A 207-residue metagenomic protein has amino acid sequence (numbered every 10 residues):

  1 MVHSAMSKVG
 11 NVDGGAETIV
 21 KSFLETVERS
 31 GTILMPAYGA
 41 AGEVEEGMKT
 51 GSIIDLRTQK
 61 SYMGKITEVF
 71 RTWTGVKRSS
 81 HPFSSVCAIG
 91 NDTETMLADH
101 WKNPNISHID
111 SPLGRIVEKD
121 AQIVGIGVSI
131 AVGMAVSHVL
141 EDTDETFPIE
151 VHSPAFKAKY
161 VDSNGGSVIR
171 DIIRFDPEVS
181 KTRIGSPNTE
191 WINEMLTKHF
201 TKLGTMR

Functional and structural regions predicted by a protein language model:
M1-M48: N-terminal active-site beta-alpha-beta segment that forms phosphate/nucleotide-binding and substrate-recognition loops
I19-S22, S52-D55, A98-H100, D142-F147: Short, low-complexity, polar/charged sequence segments that are solvent-exposed and flexible
V27-G31, S61-G64, S107-I109, E150-A155: Short, surface-exposed, polar/charged, turn-prone segments marking secondary-structure boundaries
E28-G42, E68-T72, K157-S167: Low-complexity, flexible helical/coil segments
R29-S30, T146-E178: Short, flexible loop segments at boundaries between secondary-structure elements
E43-A131: Internal, conserved structured core segments that host functional sites
D120-Q122, V128-A158: Active-site beta-loop-alpha substructure in enzyme catalytic cores, prototypically the cysteine-centered nucleophile
G166-R207: Acidic/aromatic/glycine-rich contiguous surface patches that form carbohydrate-binding/processing clefts and analogous
